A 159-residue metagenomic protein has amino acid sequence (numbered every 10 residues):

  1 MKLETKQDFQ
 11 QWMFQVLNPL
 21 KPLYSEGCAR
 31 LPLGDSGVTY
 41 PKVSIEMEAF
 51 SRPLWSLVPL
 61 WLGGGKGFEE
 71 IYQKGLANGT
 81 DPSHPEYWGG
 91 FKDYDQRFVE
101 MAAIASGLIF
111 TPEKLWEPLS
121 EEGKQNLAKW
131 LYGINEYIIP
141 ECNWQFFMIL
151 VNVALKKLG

Functional and structural regions predicted by a protein language model:
M1-E48, E70-K74: Low-complexity, Ser/Thr/Pro/Gly-enriched N-terminal "stalk/linker" regions
M1-Q7, E26-C28, P53-L60, L150-G159: Short charge-dense sequence patches
L17, K21-Y24, C28, L54 (+3 more regions): A conserved position within tetratricopeptide repeats
K42-L62: N-terminal low-complexity or amphipathic/hydrophobic leaders
E46-M47, L57-V58, Y72-G159: Aromatic-lined, polymer-binding surfaces characteristic of secreted/periplasmic polysaccharide-degrading enzymes
